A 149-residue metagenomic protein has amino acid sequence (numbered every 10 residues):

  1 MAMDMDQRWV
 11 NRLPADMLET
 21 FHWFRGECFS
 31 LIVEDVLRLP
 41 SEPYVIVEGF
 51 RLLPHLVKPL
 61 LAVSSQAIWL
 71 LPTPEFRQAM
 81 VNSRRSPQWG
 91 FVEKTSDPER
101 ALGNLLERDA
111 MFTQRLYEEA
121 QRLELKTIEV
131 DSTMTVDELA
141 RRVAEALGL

Functional and structural regions predicted by a protein language model:
M1-Y44: Conserved nucleotide-sensing/catalytic segment adjacent to the nucleotide-binding pocket in NTP-handling enzymes
E19-V33, R100-E118: Alpha-helix-centered segments that form part of catalytic cores
V36-P40, K58-S64: Conserved catalytic network of the ASCE P-loop NTPase/AAA+ motor domain
P43-V47, S65: Generic beta-sheet signal
R51-L53, L71-R77, M134: Conserved nucleotide-binding/hydrolysis micro-motifs of P-loop NTPases
L61-Q66, L123-L125: Short glycine-/polar-rich loops that comprise or flank the Walker A/P-loop and associated switch/sensor motifs
S64-F112: A glycine- and Lys/Arg-enriched "phosphate-lid" helix/loop adjacent to the NTP-binding pocket of small-molecule kinases
M111-L149: NTP-dependent small-molecule kinase module
